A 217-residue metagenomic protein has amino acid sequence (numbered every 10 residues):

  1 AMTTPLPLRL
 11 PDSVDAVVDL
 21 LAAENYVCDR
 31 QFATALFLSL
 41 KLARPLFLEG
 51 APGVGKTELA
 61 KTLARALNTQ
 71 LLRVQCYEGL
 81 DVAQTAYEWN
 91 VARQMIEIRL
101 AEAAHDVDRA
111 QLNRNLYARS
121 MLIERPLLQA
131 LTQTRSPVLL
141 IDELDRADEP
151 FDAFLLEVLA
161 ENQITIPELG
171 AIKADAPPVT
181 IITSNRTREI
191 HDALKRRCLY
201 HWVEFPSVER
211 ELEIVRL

Functional and structural regions predicted by a protein language model:
A1-L217: C-terminal regulatory/interaction module of P-loop NTP-utilizing enzymes
